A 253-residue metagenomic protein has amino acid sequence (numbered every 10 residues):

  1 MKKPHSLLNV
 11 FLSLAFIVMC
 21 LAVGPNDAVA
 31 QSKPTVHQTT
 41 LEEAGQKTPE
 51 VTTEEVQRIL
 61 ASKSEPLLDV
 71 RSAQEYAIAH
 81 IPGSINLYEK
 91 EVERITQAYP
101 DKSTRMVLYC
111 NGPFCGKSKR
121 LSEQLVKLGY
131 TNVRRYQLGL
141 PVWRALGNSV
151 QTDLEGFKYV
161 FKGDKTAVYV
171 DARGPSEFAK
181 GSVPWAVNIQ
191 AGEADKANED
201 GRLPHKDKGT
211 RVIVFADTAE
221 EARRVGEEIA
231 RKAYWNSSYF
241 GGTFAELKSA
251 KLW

Functional and structural regions predicted by a protein language model:
K2-N9, C20-E54, A77-L108, G112-V168 (+1 more regions): Rhodanese-like catalytic fold shared by cysteine-dependent sulfurtransferases and DSP/PTP-type phosphatases
V10-A15: Sec-dependent N-terminal signal peptides
P49-Q74: Mature N-terminal segment immediately following signal peptide/propeptide cleavage in secreted/periplasmic
